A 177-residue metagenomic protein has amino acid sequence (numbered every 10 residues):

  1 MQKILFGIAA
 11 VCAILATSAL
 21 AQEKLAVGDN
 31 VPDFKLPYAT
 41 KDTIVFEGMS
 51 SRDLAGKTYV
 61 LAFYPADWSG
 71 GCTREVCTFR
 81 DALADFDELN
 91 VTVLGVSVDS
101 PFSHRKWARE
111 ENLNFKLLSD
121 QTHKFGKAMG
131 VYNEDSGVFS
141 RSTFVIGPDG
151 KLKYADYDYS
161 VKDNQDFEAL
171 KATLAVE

Functional and structural regions predicted by a protein language model:
I4-L5, A10-Y38: N-proximal helix/coil linker or "cap" segments that precede and/or mark the start of modular domains
P32, T58-V60, S140-S142: Short loop/turn microsegments at loop-to-beta-strand junctions
K35-T58: A short beta-strand-turn-helix
S50-T73, F79: Short active-site neighborhood of thiol/selenol oxidoreductases, capturing the structured segment around
T73-N112, H123-F125: Structural microenvironment flanking redox-active thiols in thiol-disulfide oxidoreductases
N114-F115, Y132-F144: Structural micro-motif
K116-D120: Short acidic-hydrophobic, aromatic-tinged amphipathic segments that line or gate anion-handling sites
F139-E177: Thiol-/selenol-based redox modules, centered on thioredoxin-like and closely related oxidoreductase domains
